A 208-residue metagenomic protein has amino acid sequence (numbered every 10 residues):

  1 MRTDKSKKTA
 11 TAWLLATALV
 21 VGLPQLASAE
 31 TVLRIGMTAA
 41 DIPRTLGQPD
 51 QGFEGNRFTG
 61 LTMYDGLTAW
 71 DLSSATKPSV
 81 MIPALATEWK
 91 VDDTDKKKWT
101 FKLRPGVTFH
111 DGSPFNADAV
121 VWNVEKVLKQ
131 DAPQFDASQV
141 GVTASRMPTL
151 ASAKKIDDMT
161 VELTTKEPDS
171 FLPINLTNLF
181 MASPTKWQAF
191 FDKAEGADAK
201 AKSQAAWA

Functional and structural regions predicted by a protein language model:
R2-L14: Bacterial N-terminal signal peptides that target proteins for export
W13-G22: Bacterial N-terminal signal peptides
L23-A29: Sec/Tat signal peptide C-region and signal peptidase I cleavage site
A29-I35: Cleaved targeting-peptide boundary
M37-T94: N-terminal lobe/hinge region of extracytoplasmic solute-binding protein
Y64, I82, A86, A117 (+2 more regions): Extracytoplasmic/secreted envelope proteins and their assembly/folding machinery, especially bacterial periplasmic
E88-Q134, I156, E162-E167, L172: Aromatic- and charge-enriched surface segment that lines or borders ligand/interaction sites
K102, G141-A208: Surface-exposed binding/hinge segments that line and control ligand-binding clefts or catalytic entry sites
